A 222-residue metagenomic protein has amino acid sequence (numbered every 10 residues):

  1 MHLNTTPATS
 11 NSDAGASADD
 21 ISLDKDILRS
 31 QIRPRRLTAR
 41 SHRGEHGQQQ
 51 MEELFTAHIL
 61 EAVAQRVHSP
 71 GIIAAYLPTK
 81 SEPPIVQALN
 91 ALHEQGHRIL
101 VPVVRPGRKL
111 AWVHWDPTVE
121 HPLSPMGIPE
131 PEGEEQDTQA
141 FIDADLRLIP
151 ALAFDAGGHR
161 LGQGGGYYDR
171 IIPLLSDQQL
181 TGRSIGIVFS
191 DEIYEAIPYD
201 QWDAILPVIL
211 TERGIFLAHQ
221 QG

Functional and structural regions predicted by a protein language model:
M1-I27, P34-H42, E132-E135, I142-R147 (+2 more regions): Surface-exposed, charge/polar-rich loops and edge strands
H2-I142: N-terminal active-site beta-alpha-beta segment that forms phosphate/nucleotide-binding and substrate-recognition loops
L77, A151, R213: Glycine-rich, N-terminal phosphate-binding loop of Rossmann-like dinucleotide-binding domains
T79-S81, L152-A156: Short glycine-rich anion-binding loops that position phosphate/pyrophosphate groups of nucleotides and phosphorylated
R108-V113, H159-L161, S184: Short, well-ordered strand-loop elements centered on a beta-strand within folded domains, enriched for acidic residues
